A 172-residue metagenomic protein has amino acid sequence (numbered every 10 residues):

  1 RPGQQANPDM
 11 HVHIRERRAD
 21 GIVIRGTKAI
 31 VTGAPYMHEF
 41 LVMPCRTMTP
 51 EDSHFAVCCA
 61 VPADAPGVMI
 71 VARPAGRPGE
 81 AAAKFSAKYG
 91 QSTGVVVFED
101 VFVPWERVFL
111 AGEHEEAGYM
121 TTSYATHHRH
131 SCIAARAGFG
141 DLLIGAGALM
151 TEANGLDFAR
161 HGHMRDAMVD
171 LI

Functional and structural regions predicted by a protein language model:
R1-R25: Gly/Pro-rich turn-and-neighbor structural signature
A6, A34, K88-G90: A short catalytic or substrate-binding loop motif that flags glycine-/basic-rich loops and adjacent residues that bind
H11-H13, V71-A75, A81-A87: Short Gly/Thr-rich strand-loop-strand
V12, A19-G21, K28, L41 (+3 more regions): Short, well-ordered alpha-helical packing segments
H13, I22, F40, C59 (+1 more regions): A broad, low-specificity signal marking well-ordered, structured residues that form hydrophobic/aromatic
R18, Y36, F55, G90-V97: A generic structural signal for well-ordered coil/turn residues at beta-strand boundaries that shape enzyme active-site
T27, V31-P78: A short core secondary-structure module
E80-L171: Glycine-rich beta->alpha junctions and the first turn(s) of the following alpha-helix
